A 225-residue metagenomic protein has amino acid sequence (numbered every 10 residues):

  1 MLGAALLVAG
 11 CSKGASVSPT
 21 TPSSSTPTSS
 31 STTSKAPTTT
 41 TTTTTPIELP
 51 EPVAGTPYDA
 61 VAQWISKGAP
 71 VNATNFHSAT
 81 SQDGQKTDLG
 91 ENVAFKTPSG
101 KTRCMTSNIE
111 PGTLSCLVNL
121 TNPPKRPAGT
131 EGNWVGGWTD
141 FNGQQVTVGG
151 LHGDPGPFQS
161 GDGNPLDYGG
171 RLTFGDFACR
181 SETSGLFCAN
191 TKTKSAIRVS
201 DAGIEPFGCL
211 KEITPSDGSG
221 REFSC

Functional and structural regions predicted by a protein language model:
M1-L2, C11-A36: Short, low-complexity, disordered segments immediately C-terminal to signal peptides in bacterial exported proteins
T32-I47: Post-signal-peptide N-terminal segment of Sec-exported extracytoplasmic proteins
T44-Q85, T113-P165, A202-C225: A low-complexity, Ser/Thr/Gly/Pro-enriched, surface-exposed linker/loop concept that marks segments flanking
P50-P57, Q63-W64, L89-S99, G169-F174 (+1 more regions): Extracellular glycan-recognition/adhesion modules and their associated mucin-like linkers
E51, P98-E110, L114, F174-T193: Extracellular/lumenal glycan-associated surfaces
D88-P127: N-terminal domain-start interaction segment
H152-A189: Acidic, glycine-rich flexible loop segments
